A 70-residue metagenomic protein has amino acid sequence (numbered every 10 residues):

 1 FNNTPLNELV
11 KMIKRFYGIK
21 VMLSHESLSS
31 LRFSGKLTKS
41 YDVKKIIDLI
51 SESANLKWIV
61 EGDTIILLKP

Functional and structural regions predicted by a protein language model:
F1-P70: A residue-level detector for the "anchor" residue at the start of short, highly conserved motifs
